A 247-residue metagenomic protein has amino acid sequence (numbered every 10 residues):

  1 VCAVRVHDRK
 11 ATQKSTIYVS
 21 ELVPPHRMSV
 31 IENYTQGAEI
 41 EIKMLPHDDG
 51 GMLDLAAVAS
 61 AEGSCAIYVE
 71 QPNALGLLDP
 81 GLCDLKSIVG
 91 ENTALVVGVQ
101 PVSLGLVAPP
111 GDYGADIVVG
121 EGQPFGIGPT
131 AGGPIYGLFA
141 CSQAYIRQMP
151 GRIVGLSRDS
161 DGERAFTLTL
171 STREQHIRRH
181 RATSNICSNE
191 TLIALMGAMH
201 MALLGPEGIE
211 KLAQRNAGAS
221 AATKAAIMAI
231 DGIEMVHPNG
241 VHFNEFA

Functional and structural regions predicted by a protein language model:
A3, T169, A247: Residues in well-ordered beta-strands of folded domains
A3-A165: Conserved PLP-enzyme active-site core in the AAT-like
Q13-Y18, A66-Q71, R179, M201-K211 (+1 more regions): Glycine- and acidic
F125-D231, M235-N239: Active-site C-terminal subdomain of aminotransferase-like
V241-A247: A short beta-alpha structural unit
